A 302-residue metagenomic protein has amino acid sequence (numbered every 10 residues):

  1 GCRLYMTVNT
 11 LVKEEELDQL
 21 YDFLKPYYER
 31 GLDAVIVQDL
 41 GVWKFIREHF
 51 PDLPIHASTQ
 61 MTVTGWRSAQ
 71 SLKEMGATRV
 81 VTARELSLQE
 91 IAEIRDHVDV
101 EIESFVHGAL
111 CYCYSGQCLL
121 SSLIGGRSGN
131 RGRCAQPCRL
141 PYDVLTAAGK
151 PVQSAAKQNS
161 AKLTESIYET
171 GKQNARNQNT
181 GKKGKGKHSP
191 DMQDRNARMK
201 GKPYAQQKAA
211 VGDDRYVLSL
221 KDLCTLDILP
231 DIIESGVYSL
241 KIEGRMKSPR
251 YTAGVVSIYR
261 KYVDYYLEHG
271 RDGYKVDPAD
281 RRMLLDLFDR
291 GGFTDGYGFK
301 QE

Functional and structural regions predicted by a protein language model:
G1-T10, E14-Y28, V37, G41 (+4 more regions): Surface-exposed amphipathic alpha-helical tracts and adjacent flexible/coil segments at the periphery of soluble enzymes
I46: RNase H-like DDE/DDD metal-dependent nuclease/strand-transfer catalytic core used by mobile genetic elements
T62: Beta/alpha (TIM)-barrel catalytic core signal, keyed to glycine-rich beta->alpha loops juxtaposed to Asp/Glu that bind
W66-R67: Conserved nucleotide-cofactor-binding alpha/beta core module
